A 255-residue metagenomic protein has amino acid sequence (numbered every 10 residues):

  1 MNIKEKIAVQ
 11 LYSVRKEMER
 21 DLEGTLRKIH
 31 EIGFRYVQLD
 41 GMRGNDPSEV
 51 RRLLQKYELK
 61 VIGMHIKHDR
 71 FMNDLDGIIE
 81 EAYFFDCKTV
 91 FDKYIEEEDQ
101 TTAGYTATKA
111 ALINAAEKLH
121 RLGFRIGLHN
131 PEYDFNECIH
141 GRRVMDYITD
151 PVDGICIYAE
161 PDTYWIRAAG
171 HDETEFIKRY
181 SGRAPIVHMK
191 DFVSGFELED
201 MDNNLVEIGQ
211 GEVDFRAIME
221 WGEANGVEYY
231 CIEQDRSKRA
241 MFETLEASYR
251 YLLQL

Functional and structural regions predicted by a protein language model:
M1-E31, Q55, Y83-D86, I139 (+3 more regions): Histidine-acidic metal/acid-base catalytic patches
A8-R20, M64-M72, T101-G104: Active-site mouth loops of central-metabolism enzymes
R27, Y36, R43, H68-Y158 (+1 more regions): Active-site acidic/histidine proton-transfer and metal-coordination neighborhood in alpha/beta enzyme cores
F34, Q38-Q55: Glycine-rich, proline-tolerant flexible connector loops at the mouths of alpha/beta enzymes
Q38, G63, F91, G127 (+3 more regions): Conserved beta-strand positions in the central sheet of alpha/beta enzyme cores
D40-N45, I66-N73, E96, Y164-D172 (+1 more regions): Short beta->alpha connector loops
E58-M64: Short, structured active-site "lid" loops
